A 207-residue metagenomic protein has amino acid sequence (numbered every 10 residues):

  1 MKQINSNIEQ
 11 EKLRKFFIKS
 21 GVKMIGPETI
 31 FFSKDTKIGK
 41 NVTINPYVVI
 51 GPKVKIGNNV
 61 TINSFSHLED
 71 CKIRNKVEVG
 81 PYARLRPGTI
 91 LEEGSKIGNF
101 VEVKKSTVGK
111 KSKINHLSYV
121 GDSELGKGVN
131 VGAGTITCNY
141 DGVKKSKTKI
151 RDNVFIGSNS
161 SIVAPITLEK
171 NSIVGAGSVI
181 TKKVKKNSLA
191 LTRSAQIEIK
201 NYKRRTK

Functional and structural regions predicted by a protein language model:
M1-T29, S33-N41, N171, K186-L189 (+1 more regions): Terminal amphipathic alpha-helical/low-complexity segments used for targeting or macromolecular assembly
K12-L13, S20, F31-S33, G51 (+3 more regions): Short, flexible, glycine/charge-rich loop motifs used to bind or transfer phosphoryl groups or to couple energy/partner
F16-F17, V22, S33-T36, G51-K53 (+4 more regions): Short amphipathic alpha-helical segments, especially helix-boundary/capping motifs
I18, V22-I25, K40, N58 (+4 more regions): General secondary-structure edge motif
G26, F32, N45, N115 (+1 more regions): Thr-Gly-centered strand-to-loop micro-motif
T29-K96: Acidic, glycine-rich loop-and-beta core segments that form the ion-binding/anion-interacting portion of active sites
E78-K207: Glycine-rich hexapeptide-repeat left-handed beta-helix
